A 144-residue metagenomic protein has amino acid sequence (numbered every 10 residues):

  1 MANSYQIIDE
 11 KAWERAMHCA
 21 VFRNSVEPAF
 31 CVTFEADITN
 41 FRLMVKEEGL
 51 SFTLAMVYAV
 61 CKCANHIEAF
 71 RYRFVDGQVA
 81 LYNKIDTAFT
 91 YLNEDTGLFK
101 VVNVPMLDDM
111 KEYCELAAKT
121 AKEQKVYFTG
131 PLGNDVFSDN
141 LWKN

Functional and structural regions predicted by a protein language model:
N3-I8, R23-A55, R73-I85, N144: Gly/Ser/Thr-rich phosphate-binding loops and adjoining beta-strand/alpha-helix segments that form adenosine-phosphate
W13-H18, R23: Basic, often amphipathic N-terminal segments
D37-F41, C63, L92-T96: Generic structural motif
L43-E47, Y58, E115, K119: Replace "anionic and nucleotidyl ligands
V57-C63: Structural preference for long, well-ordered alpha-helical segments in enzyme cores
C63-F70: Short alpha-helical functional segments enriched in proximate histidine and acidic residues
F70-N103: Small-residue-rich loop/turn and linker elements
D95-N144: Helical lid/core segments from catalytic subdomains that handle acyl or acyl-like groups
